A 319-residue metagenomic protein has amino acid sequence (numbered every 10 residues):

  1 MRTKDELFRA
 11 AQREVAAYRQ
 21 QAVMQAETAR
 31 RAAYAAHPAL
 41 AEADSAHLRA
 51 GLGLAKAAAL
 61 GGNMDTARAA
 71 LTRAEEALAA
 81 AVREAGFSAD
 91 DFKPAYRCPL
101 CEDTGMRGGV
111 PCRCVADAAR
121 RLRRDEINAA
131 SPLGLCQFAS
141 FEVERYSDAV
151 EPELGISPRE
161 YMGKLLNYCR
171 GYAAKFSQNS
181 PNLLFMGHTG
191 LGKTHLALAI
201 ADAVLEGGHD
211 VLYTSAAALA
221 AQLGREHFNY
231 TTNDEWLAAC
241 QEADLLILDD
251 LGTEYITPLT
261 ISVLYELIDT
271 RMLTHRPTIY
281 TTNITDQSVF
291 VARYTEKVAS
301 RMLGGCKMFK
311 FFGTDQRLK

Functional and structural regions predicted by a protein language model:
M1-R13, Y18-D44: Short, charge/polar-rich alpha-helical segments
G86-C136: Interdomain "pre-motor" coupling segment immediately N-terminal to P-loop NTPase/helicase cores
Q137-L183: Pre-Walker A (pre-P-loop) alpha-helix and adjacent loop at the N terminus of AAA/AAA+ ATPase modules, a conserved
V150-G163, L205-E242, P258: Short glycine-rich substrate-engagement loop in P-loop NTPases that contacts/grips substrate
N179-L196: Walker A/P-loop nucleotide-binding motif
P181, H209-D210, E242-L245, T274-Y280: Loop/turn-to-beta-strand initiation segments
L219-H227, T231, L251-K319: Replace "adjacent to P-loop NTPase cores in ATP/GTP-dependent enzymes" with "adjacent to NTP-binding cores
